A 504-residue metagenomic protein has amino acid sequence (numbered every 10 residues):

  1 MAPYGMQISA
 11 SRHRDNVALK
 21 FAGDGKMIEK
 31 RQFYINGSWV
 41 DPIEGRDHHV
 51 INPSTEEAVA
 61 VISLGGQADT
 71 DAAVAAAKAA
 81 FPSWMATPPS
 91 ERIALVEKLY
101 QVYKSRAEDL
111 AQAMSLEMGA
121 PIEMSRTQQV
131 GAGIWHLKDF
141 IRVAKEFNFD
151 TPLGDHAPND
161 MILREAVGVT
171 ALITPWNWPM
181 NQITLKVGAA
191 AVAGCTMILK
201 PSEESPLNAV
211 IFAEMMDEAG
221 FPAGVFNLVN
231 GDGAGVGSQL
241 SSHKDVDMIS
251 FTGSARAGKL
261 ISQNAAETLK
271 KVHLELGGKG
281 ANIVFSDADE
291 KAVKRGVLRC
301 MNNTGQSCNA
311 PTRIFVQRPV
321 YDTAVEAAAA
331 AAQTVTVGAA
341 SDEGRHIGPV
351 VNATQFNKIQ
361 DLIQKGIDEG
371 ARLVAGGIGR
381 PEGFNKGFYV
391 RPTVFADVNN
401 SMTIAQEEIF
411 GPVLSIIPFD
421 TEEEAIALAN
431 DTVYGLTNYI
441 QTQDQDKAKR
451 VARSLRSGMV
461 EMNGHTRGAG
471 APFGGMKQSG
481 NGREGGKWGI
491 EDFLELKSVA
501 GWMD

Functional and structural regions predicted by a protein language model:
M1-V61, A94, K98, F147-I173 (+2 more regions): Terminal low-complexity tails and localization/encapsulation signals of metabolic enzymes
K20, T55-V61, V246, I283 (+5 more regions): Conserved C-terminal structural/oligomerization subdomain of aldehyde/semialdehyde dehydrogenase
P53, Q67-T70, P89, A107 (+4 more regions): Residues at or immediately preceding the N-termini of alpha-helices
E56, R92, M114, L137 (+9 more regions): Residue-level signal for inorganic ion chemistry
V59-G65, A80-A86, L172, N282-F285 (+5 more regions): Short, well-ordered beta-strand elements within core beta-sheets of diverse protein domains
A75, E97-E108, I122-F147: Long amphipathic alpha-helix in the N-terminal Rossmann-like dinucleotide-binding domain of NAD(P)-dependent
F149-A292, F419: Rossmann-like NAD(P) dinucleotide-binding subdomain of oxidoreductase/dehydrogenase enzymes
R256-N399, M462: ALDH superfamily catalytic-core signature
